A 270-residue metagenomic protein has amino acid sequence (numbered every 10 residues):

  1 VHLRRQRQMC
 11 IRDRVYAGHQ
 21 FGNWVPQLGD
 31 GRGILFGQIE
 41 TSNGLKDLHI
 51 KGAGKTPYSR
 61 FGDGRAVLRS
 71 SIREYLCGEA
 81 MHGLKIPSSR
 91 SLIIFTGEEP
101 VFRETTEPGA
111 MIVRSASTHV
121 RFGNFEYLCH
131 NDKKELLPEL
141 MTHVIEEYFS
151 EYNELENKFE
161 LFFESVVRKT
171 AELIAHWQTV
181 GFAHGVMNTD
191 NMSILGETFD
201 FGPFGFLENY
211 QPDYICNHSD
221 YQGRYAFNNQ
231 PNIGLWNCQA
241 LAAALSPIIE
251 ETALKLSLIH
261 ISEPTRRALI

Functional and structural regions predicted by a protein language model:
V1-R7, I11, I259-I270: Single conserved hydrophobic/aromatic residue that forms the stacking wall/gate of nucleotide- or nucleobase-binding
R12-Y152, E197, N237: Conserved ATP-binding subdomain of kinase catalytic cores across diverse folds
S71, P100-H184, L195-L258, S262: ATP-dependent phospho-/nucleotidyl transfer catalytic cores
M187: Hydrophobic HxD+1 residue recognition
